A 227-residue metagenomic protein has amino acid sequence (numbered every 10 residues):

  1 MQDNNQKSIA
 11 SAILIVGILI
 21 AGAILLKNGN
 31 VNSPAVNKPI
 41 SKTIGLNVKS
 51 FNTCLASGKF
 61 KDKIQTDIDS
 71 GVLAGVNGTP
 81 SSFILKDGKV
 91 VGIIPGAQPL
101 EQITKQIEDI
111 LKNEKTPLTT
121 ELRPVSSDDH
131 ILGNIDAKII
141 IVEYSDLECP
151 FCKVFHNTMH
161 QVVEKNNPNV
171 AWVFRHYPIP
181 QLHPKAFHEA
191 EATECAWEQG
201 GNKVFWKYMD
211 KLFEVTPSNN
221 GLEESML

Functional and structural regions predicted by a protein language model:
D3, K7-I15, L19-T79, F83-T116 (+1 more regions): Cysteine-centric redox/oxidoreductase cores and disulfide-bonded domains
V48, A97, V163, N167-V170: Gly/Gly-Pro-rich "capping" loops immediately C-terminal to redox-active cysteine motifs in periplasmic/lumenal
I68-D69, S126-H130, T158-M159: A generic local structural motif
L73-G78, G133-A137, K165-N167, K185: Extracellular/periplasmic catalytic domains that process cell-envelope and extracellular macromolecules
K115-P124: Short coil-to-helix leader/linker segments, especially the first N-terminal amphipathic alpha-helix with its helix
R123-I139: A short beta-strand-turn-helix
N134-C149, W172-H176: Short active-site neighborhood of thiol/selenol oxidoreductases, capturing the structured segment around
S145, F151-N167, P178: Typically the conserved alpha-helix immediately C-terminal to a functionally engaged Cys/Sec in thioredoxin-like
